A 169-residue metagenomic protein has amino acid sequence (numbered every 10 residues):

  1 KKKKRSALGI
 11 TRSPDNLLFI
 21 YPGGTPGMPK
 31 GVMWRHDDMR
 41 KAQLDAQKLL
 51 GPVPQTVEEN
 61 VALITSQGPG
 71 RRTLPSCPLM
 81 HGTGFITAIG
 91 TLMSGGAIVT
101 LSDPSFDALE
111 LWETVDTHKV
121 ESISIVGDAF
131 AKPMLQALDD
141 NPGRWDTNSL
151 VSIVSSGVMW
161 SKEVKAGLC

Functional and structural regions predicted by a protein language model:
K1, K30-M33, A97-P104: Short beta-strand->loop structural element characteristic of the AMP-binding/adenylate-forming
K4-Y21, M28, A62-R72: Conserved pre-ATP/AMP-binding loop-to-beta segment of ANL
S13, G82, K162: A short, basic/aromatic alpha-helical/loop segment that forms part of the nucleotidyl-sugar donor-binding site
N16, P22-T25, T73, L79 (+4 more regions): Conserved S/T- and glycine-rich ATP-binding loop of Class I adenylate-forming
L17-V53: Conserved AMP-binding A3 loop
P29-G31, K41-Q47, L111-W112, A131-D139 (+1 more regions): Adenylate-forming
R40-S76, M80-S124, A137, N141: Conserved AMP-binding/adenylation subdomain of ANL enzymes
C77, V120-G167: Adenylate-forming
